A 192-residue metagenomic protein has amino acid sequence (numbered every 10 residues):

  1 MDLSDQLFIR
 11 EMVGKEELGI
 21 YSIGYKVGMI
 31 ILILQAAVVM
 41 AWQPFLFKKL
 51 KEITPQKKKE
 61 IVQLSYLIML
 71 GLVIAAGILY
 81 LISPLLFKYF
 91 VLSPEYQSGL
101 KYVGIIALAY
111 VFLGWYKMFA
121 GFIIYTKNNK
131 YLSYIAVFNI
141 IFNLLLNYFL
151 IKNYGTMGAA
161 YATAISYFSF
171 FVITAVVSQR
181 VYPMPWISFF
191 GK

Functional and structural regions predicted by a protein language model:
D5-L7, G19-Q35, Y66-L67, Y167: Alpha-helical transmembrane segments of polytopic membrane transporters and translocases
I9-M29, Q97-L100, T156-Y161: Interfacial/gating helices of multi-pass transporter permease domains
K15, L81-V111, M157: Interfacial segments at transmembrane-helix termini and the short loops linking adjacent helices
E16, S83, K130, V137-V172 (+2 more regions): Membrane-interface helix-loop junctions in multi-pass transport and translocation proteins
K26-M29, L72, A76, Y110 (+3 more regions): Residue-level recognition of pore/gate-forming positions within transmembrane alpha-helices of multi-pass
L32-I53, A120-Y125: Helix-loop junctions and terminal segments of transmembrane helices in multi-pass membrane transport/translocation
T54-L70, I74-I82, L100-V103: Interfacial transmembrane-helix starts/ends
G104-I135: Membrane-interface junctions at transmembrane-helix termini in multi-pass inner-membrane proteins
